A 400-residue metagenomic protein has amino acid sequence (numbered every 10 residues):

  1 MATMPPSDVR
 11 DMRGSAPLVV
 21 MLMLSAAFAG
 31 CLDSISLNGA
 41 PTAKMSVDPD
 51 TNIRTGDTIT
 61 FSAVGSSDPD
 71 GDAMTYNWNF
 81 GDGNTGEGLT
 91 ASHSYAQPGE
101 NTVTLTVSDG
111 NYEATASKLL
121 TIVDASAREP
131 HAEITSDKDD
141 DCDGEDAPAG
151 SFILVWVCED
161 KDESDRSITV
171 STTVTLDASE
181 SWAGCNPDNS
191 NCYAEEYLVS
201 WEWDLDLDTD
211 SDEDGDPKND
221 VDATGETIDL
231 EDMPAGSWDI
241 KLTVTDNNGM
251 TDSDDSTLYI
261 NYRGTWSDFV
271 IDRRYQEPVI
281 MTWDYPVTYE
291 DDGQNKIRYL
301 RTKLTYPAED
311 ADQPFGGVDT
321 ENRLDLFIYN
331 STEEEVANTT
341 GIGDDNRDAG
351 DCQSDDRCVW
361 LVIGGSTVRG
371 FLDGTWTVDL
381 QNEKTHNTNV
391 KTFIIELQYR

Functional and structural regions predicted by a protein language model:
A2-P6, M21-Y275, Y289-Y306: Extracellular/lumenal mature domains of secreted and surface-exposed proteins
S7-S15: Bacterial N-terminal signal peptides that target proteins for export
D220-T227, E231, I328-R400: Noncatalytic accessory or regulatory domains flanking protease catalytic cores in secreted, cell-surface, and selected
D255-T257, F315-G317, T392-I394: Composition- and surface-driven signal marking solvent-exposed, interaction-prone regions in large proteins
P278-N346: Acidic, Ser/Thr/Pro-rich low-complexity intrinsically disordered segments
